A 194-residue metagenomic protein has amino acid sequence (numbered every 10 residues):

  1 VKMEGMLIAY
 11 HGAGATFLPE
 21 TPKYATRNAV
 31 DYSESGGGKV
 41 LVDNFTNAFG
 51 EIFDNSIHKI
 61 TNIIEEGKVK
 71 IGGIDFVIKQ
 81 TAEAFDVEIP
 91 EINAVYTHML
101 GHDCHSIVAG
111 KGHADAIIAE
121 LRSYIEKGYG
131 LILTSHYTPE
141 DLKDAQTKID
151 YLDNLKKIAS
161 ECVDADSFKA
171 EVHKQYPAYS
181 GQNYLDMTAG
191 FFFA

Functional and structural regions predicted by a protein language model:
V1-M3, L18-P19, K70, E88-P90 (+1 more regions): Flexible, charged surface loops at secondary-structure boundaries
V1-N28: Active-site metal-binding motif and surrounding structural segment of the metallo-beta-lactamase
E4-Y10, G67-G72, P139: Acidic helix-start/capping segments at beta-turn-to-alpha-helix junctions
P19, S35-G37, Q146: Short, solvent-exposed loop/turn and secondary-structure capping segments
A29-A84: Metallo-beta-lactamase
Y32, K68, E126-L131, T138-A194: Accessory terminal helices/loops
I63, K111-D115, C162-V163: Soluble non-cytosolic domains of exported or imported proteins
D75-I149, D153-L155: Metallo-beta-lactamase
